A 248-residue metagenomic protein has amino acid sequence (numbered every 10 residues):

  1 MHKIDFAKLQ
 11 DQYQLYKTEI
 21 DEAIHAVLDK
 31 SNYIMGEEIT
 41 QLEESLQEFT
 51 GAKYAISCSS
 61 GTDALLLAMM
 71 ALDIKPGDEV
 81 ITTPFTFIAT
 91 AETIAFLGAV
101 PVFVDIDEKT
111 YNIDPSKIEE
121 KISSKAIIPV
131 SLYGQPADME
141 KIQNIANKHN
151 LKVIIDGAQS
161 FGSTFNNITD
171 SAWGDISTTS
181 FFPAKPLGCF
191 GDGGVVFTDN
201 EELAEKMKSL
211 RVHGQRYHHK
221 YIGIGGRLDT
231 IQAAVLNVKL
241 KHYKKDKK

Functional and structural regions predicted by a protein language model:
M1-K30, E37: N-terminal "arm"/small-domain region of PLP-dependent enzymes with the aminotransferase-like
K8, S57, F85, V130-Y133 (+4 more regions): Structured catalytic cores of enzymes that bind and process phosphorylated ligands/cofactors
D21, H25, E43-Q47, L66 (+5 more regions): Solvent-exposed, non-membrane alpha-helical residues enriched in polar/charged side chains
S31-E79, T93-L97, F103-D105, I168: Phosphate-binding glycine-rich loop
M70-G157, T164: PLP-dependent aminotransferase-like
S160-N166, W173-K248: Active-site region of PLP-dependent enzymes
